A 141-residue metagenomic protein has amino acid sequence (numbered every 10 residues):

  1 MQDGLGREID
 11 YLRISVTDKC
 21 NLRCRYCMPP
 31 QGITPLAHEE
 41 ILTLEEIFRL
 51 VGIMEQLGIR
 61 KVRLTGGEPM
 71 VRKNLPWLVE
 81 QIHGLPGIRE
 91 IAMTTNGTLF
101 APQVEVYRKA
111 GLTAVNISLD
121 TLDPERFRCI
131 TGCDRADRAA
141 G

Functional and structural regions predicted by a protein language model:
M1-E90: Conserved alpha-helical substructure of the radical SAM core
T34-R49, P69-A114, L119-R126, G132-R138: Canonical radical SAM enzyme core domain
